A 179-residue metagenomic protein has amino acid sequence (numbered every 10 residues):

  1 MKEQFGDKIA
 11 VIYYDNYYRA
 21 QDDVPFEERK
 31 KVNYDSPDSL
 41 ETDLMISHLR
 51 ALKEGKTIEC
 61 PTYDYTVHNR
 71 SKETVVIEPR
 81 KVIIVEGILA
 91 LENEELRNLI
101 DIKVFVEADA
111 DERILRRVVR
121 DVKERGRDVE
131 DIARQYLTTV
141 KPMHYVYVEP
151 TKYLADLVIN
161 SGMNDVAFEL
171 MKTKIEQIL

Functional and structural regions predicted by a protein language model:
M1-K8: A conserved segment at the C-terminal end of the G1
I9-V11, K103-F105, V158: Conserved beta-strand scaffold positions in the cores of enzyme catalytic domains, especially in NTP/NDP-utilizing
A10, R19-V67: Conserved nucleotide-sensing/catalytic segment adjacent to the nucleotide-binding pocket in NTP-handling enzymes
D15, D101, D156: Receiver (REC) domain switch/active-site residues of two-component response regulators
S39-T42, I46, G126-V129, Y145: Amphipathic alpha-helical transducer elements in NTP-driven molecular machines
T62-S71, I83-I88, T138-P142: Short gly/ser/thr-rich secondary-structure transition/capping motifs
R70-R125, L179: ATP-dependent NMP and nucleoside kinases share a basic, alpha-helical "lid"
E78-P79, V119-V122, K141-L179: NTP-dependent small-molecule kinase module
